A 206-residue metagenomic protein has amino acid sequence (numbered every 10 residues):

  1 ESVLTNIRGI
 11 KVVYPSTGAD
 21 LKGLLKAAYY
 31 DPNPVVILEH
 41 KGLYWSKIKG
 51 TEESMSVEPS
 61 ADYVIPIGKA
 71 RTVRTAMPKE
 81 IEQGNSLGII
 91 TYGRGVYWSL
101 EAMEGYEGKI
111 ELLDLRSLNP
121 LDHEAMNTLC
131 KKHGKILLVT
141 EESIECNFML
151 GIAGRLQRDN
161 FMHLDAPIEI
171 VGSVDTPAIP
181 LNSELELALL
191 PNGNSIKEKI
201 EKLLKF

Functional and structural regions predicted by a protein language model:
E1-D31, S173, K199, L204: Conserved thiamine diphosphate
R8-G9, P32-N33, E107, G134: Residue-level detector of structured alpha->beta connecting loops
I37: Non-catalytic, usually N-terminal nucleic-acid engagement modules in DNA/RNA processing proteins
K41-G42, S46-F206: Thiamine diphosphate
